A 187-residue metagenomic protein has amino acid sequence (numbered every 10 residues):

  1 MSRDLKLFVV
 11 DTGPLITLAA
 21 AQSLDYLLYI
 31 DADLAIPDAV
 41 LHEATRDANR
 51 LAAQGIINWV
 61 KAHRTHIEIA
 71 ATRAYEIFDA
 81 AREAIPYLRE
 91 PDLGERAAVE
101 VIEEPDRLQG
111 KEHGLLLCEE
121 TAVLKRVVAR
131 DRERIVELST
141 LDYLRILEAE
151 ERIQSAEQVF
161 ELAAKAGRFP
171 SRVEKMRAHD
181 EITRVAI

Functional and structural regions predicted by a protein language model:
M1-F8, L18-A19, S23-D33, A39-I56 (+5 more regions): Feature 3881 marks metal-assisted phosphotransfer/nuclease machinery and their flanking interaction elements
T12: Divalent-cation
L15: Conserved Rossmann-like nucleotide-cofactor binding loop
T72-A84: Short, basic/glycine-rich phosphate-binding loops at helix/coil junctions that contact nucleotide phosphates
L116-L117: Conserved SAM-binding loop
